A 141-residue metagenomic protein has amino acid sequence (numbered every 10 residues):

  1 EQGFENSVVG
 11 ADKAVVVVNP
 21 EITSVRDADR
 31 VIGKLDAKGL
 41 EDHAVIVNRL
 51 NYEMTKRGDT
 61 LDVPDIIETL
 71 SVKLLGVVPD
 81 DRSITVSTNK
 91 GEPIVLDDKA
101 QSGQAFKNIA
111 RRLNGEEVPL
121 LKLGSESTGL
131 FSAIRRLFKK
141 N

Functional and structural regions predicted by a protein language model:
E1-D80, V86: Conserved catalytic-core segment of NTP-binding enzymes
T23, L61, Q101-Q104, N108: Generic recognition of short, well-ordered alpha-helical interface segments
D62-D65, Q101, G129, A133: Exposed alpha-helical structural elements
K73, E92, N108-N141: P-loop NTP-binding site
K90-Q104: C-terminal boundary of histidine-terminating zinc-finger modules
